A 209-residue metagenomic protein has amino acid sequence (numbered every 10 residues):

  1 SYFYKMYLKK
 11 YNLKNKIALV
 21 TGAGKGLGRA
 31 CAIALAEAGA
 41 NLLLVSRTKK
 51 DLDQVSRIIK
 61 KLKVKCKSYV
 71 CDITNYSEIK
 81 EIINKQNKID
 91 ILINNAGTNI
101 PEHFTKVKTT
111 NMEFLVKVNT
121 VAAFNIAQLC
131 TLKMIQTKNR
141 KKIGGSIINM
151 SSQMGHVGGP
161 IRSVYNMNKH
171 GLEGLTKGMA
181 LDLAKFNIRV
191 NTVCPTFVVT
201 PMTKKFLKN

Functional and structural regions predicted by a protein language model:
I17, G24-G26: Conserved glycine-rich cofactor-binding loop
A40-Q54: Conserved glycine-rich Rossmann-like NAD(P)H-binding loop of the short-chain dehydrogenase/reductase
H103-F104, K108-E113: Substrate-binding pocket helix/loop in short-chain dehydrogenase/reductase
T105, V157-V164, K185-F186: Active-site loop immediately N-terminal to the catalytic Tyr-X3-Lys motif of short-chain dehydrogenase/reductase
A127, N168, T176: Active-site helix of classical SDR
L132, L181-K185: Alpha-helical segment proximal to the catalytic Tyr-Lys
S152: Residue(s) in the substrate-gating loop at a strand-loop-helix junction that position the organic substrate next
